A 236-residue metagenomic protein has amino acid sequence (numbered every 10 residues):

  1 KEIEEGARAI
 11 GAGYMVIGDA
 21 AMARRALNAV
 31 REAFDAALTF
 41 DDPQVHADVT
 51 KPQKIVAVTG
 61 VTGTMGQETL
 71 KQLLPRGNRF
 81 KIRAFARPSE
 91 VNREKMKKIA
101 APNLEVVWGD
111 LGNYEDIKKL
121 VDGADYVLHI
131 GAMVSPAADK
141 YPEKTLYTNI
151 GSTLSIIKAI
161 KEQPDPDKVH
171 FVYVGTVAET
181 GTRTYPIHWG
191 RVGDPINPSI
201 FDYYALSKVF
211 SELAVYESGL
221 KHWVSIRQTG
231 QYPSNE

Functional and structural regions predicted by a protein language model:
K1-A20: Glycine-rich beta-alpha-beta "Rossmann" dinucleotide-binding loop(s) and their flanking helix/strand
I17-D48: A conserved FAD-binding loop/helix module that cradles the flavin
Q53-N78: N-terminal Rossmann NAD(P)H-binding glycine-rich loop of SDR-like oxidoreductase domains
L104, W108-T148: NAD(P)H-binding glycine-rich loop region in Rossmannoid oxidoreductase-like domains and their noncatalytic homologs
G112, K144-S155, P198, D202 (+1 more regions): Glycine-rich NAD(P)-binding loop of the Rossmann-fold in SDR/ketoreductase-type enzymes
L154-F201: Conserved Rossmann-fold NAD(P)-dependent oxidoreductase catalytic core, especially the SDR/UDP-sugar
E179-G181, D202-Y203, W223-E236: Flexible, glycine-rich beta-alpha linker
Y185, S199-V224: Active-site Tyr-X1-5-Lys
